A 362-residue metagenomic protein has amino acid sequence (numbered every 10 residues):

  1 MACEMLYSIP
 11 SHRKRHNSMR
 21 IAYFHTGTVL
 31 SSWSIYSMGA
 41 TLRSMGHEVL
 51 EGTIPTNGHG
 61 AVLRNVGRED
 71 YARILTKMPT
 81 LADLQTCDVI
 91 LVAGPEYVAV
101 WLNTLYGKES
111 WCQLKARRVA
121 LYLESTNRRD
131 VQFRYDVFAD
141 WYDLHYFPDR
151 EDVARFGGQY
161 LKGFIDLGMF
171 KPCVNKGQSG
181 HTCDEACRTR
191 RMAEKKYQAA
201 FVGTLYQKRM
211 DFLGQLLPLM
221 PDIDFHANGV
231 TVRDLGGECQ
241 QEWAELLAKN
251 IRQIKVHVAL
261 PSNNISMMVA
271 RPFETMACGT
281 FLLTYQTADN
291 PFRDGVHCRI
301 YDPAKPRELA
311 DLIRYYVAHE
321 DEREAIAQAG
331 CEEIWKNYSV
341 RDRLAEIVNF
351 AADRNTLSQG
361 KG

Functional and structural regions predicted by a protein language model:
E4-I9, R15: Short, positively charged and aromatic/hydrophobic N-terminal segments
R13-P79, L84-C87, V92-E109, A120-F273 (+3 more regions): Nucleotide-sugar donor-binding catalytic core of glycosyltransferases
R299-K305, Y315-E320: Conserved acidic donor-binding segment of nucleotide-sugar-dependent glycosyltransferases
E308-L309: Hydrophobic face residues on amphipathic alpha-helices
V317-A351: A charged, aromatic-enriched C-terminal amphipathic alpha-helix characteristic of glycosyltransferases across folds
A352-G362: Generic C-terminal helix-cap and adjacent flexible tail
